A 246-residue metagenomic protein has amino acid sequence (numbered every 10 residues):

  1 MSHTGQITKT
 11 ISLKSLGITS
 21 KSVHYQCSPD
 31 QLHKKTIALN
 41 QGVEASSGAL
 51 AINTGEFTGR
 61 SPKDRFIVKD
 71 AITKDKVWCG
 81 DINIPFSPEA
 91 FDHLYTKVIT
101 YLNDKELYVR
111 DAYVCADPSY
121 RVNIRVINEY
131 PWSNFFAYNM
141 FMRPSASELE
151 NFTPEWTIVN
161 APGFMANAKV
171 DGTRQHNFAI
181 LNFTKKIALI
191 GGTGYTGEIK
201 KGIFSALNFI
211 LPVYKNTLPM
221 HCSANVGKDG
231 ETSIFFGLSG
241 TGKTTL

Functional and structural regions predicted by a protein language model:
S2-T232: A noncatalytic interaction/capping subdomain that flanks phosphate/NTP-handling catalytic cores
V226-L246: Glycine-rich phosphate-binding P-loop
